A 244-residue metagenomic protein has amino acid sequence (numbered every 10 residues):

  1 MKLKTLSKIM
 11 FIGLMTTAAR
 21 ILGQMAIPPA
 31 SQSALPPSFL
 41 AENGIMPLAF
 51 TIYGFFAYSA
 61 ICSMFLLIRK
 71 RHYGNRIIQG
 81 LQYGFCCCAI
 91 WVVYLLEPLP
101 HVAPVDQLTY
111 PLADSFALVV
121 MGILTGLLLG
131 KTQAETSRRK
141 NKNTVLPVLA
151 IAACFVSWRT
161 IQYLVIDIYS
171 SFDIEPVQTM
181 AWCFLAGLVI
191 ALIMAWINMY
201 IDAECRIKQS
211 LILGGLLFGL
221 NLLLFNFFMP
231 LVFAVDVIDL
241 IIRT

Functional and structural regions predicted by a protein language model:
M1-T244: Juxtamembrane/disordered regions of integral membrane proteins
